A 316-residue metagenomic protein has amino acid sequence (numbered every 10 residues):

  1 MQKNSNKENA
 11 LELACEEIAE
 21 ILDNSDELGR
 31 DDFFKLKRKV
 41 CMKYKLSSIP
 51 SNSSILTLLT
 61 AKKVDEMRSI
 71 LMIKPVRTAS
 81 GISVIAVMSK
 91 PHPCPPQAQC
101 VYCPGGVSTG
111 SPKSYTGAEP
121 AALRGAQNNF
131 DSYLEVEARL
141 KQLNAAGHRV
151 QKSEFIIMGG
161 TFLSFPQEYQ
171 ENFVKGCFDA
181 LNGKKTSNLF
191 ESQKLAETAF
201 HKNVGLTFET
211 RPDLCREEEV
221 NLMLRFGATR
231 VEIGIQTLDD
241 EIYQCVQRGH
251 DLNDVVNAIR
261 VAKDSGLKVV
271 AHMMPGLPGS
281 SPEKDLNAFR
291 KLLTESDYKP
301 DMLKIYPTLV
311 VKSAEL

Functional and structural regions predicted by a protein language model:
M1-E135, R139-K185: Flexible, acidic/Gly-rich N-terminal and inter-domain linker regions that tether and position cofactor-handling modules
A118-E135, F155, G159-V270, M274-L316: Conserved non-cysteine loop/helix-boundary elements of the Radical SAM core domain that shape
